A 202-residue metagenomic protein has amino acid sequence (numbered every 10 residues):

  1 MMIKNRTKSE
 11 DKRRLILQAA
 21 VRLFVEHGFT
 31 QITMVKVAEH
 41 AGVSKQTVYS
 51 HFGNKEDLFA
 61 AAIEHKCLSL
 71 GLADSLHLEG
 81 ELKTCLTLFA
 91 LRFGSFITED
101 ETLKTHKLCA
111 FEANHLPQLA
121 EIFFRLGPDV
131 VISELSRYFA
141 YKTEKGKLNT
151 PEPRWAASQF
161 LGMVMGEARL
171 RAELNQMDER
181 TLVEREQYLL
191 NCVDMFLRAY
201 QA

Functional and structural regions predicted by a protein language model:
M1-H27, Q31-Q46, S50-H51, D57: Basic, helix-initiating cap at the start of DNA-binding domains
I16, N54-F59, S69, L119: Short amphipathic alpha-helical segment with a characteristic S/N-K-E followed by hydrophobic residues
Q18, K83-E99, L103-F111, R154 (+3 more regions): Amphipathic alpha-helical segments that line or abut small-molecule/effector binding pockets and mediate allosteric
A60-F89, S95-I97, T105, L135 (+1 more regions): Amphipathic alpha-helical linker/stalk segments
I97-R125, R169-N175: Amphipathic alpha-helical segments used for helix-helix packing
Q118-E144, R154, Q187: Amphipathic alpha-helical packing segments from all-alpha helical-bundle domains
T143-D194: Hydrophobic/aromatic-rich alpha-helical bundle segments in the mid-to-C-terminal region
